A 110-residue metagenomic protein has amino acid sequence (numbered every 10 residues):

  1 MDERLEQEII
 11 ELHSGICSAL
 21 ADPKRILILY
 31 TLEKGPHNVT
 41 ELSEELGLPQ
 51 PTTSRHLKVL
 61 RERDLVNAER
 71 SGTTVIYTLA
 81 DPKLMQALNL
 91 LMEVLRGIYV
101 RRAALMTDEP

Functional and structural regions predicted by a protein language model:
M1-L12, L84-P110: Amphipathic alpha-helical dimerization/coiled-coil segments that flank or bridge DNA-binding/regulatory modules
E8-P51, S71-L84: N-terminal helix-turn-helix DNA-binding core of bacterial DNA-binding proteins
K34, E62-R63: Residues at the C-terminal ends
E44, R61-E62: Alpha-helical residues within the helix-turn-helix
L57-K58: Short, hydrophobic-biased segments on the C-terminal half of alpha helices that form "recognition helices"
